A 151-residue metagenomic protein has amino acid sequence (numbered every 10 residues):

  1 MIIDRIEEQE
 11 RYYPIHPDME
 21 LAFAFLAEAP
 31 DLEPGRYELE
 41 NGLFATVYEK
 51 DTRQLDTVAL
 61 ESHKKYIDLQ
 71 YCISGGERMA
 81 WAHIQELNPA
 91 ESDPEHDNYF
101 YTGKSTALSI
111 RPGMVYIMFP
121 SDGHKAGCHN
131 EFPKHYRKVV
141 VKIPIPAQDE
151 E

Functional and structural regions predicted by a protein language model:
M1-E40: Surface/interface-facing alpha-helical segments and adjacent flexible terminal/loop regions used for partner/assembly
P34-Q54, L60, K64-I73: A short glycine-rich, His/Asp/Glu-containing loop-to-beta-strand
K65-I67, Y71-E77, Q85-E86, P94-N98: Glycine- and acidic-residue-biased ligand/ion/polar-headgroup-sensing regions
G76-M79, G123: Short beta-strand segments in beta-sandwich/barrel cores
A90-L108: An anionic, turn-rich surface loop/hairpin at beta-sheet edges that serves as a generic interaction/coordination patch
S109-C128: Conserved metal-binding segment of the jelly-roll/cupin
V115-I117, P133-D149: A short hydrophobic beta-strand segment most commonly corresponding to one strand of the jelly-roll/cupin
